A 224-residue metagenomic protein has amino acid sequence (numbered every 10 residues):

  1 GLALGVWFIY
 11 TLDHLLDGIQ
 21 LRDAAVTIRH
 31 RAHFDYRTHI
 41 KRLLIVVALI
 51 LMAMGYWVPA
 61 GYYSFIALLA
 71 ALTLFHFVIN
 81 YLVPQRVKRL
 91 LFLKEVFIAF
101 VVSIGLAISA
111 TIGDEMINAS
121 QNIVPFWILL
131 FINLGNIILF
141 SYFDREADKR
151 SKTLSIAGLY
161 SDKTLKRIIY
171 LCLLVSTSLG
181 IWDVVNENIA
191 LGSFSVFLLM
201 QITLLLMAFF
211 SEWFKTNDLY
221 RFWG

Functional and structural regions predicted by a protein language model:
G1, H39-L44, S64-L68, F97-I98 (+5 more regions): Alpha-helical transmembrane segments of integral membrane proteins
G1, M52-F65, L106-W127, G180-G192: Helix-coil boundary and interhelical linker segments in multi-pass alpha-helical membrane proteins
L4-L16, A71-V83, L129-R145, Q201-F210: Transmembrane alpha-helical segments that form the membrane-embedded catalytic/substrate-channel core of multi-pass
Y10-I45, I132-L173: Solvent-exposed interhelical
D23-F34, A53-G61, Q85-R86, L130 (+3 more regions): Short juxtamembrane and helix-loop transition motifs at transmembrane-helix boundaries in membrane proteins
D35-T111, A208-F210: Intramembrane alpha-helical segments
E95-F140, R145: Functional transmembrane core segments of multi-pass inner-membrane proteins
S195-G224: Extended hydrophobic alpha-helices typical of membrane-associated regions
